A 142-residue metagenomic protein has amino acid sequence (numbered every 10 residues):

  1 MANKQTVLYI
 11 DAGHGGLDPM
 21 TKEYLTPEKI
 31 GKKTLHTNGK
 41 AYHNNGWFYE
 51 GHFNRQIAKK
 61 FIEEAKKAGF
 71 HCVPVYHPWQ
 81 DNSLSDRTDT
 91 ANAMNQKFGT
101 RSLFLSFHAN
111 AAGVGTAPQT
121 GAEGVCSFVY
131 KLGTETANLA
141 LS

Functional and structural regions predicted by a protein language model:
N3-L8, H43-S142: Active-site-proximal helix/loop segments of hydrolytic enzymes
Q5-W47: Short glycine-rich His-centered loop
